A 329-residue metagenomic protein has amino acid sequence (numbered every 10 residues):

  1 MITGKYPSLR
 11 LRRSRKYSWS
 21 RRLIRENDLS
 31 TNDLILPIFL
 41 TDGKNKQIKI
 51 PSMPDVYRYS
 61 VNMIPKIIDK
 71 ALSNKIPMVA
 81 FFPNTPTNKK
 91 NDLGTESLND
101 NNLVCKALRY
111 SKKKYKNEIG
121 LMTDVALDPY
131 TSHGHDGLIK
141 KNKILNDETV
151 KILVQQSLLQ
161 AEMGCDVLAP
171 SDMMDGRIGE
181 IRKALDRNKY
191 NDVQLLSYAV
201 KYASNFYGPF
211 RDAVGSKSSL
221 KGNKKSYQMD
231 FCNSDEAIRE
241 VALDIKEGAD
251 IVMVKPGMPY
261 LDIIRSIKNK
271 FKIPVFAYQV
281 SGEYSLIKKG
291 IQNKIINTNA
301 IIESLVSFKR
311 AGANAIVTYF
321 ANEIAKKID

Functional and structural regions predicted by a protein language model:
I2-Y6, Y17, E26-I35, T41-D329: Alpha/beta enzyme core
R12-S20: Acidic, Ser/Thr/Pro-rich intrinsically disordered transcriptional activation regions
